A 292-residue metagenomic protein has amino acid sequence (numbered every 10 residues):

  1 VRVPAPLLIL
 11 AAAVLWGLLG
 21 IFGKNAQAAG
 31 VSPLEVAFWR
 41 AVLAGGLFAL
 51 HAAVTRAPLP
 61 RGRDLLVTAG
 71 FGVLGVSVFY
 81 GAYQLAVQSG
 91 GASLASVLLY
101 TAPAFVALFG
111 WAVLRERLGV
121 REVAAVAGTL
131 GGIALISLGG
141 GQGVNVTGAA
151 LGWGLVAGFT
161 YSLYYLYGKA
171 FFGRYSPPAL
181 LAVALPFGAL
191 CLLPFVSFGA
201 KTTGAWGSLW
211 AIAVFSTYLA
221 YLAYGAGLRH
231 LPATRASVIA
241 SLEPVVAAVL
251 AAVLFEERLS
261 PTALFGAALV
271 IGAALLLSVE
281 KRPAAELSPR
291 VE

Functional and structural regions predicted by a protein language model:
V1-W39, A44-G46, G143-A170, L287-E292: Glycine-/small-residue-enriched transmembrane alpha-helix faces in small-molecule transporters and effluxers
A5-L10, R63-G72, L118-L130, A150-L151 (+1 more regions): Cytoplasmic-side transmembrane-helix entry/capping segments in multi-pass membrane proteins
A13, W39, V76, Y80 (+3 more regions): Helix-helix packing/entry segments at the starts of transmembrane helices
L15-G20, A49-L94, L99, L135 (+1 more regions): Specific transmembrane alpha-helical segments of multi-pass solute transporters/efflux pumps, especially DMT/EamA
G23, A29-V78, F105-F109, G128 (+6 more regions): Transmembrane alpha-helices of multi-pass small-molecule transport proteins
A26, V36, R40, A86 (+8 more regions): Hydrophobic/aromatic residues within transmembrane alpha-helices of multi-pass small-molecule transporters
F48, A69, F109, L118-G140 (+4 more regions): Hydrophobic transmembrane alpha-helices of multi-pass small-molecule transport proteins
G62-D64, S96-L99, A112-L135, V144-L151 (+2 more regions): Loop-to-transmembrane alpha-helix entry segments
